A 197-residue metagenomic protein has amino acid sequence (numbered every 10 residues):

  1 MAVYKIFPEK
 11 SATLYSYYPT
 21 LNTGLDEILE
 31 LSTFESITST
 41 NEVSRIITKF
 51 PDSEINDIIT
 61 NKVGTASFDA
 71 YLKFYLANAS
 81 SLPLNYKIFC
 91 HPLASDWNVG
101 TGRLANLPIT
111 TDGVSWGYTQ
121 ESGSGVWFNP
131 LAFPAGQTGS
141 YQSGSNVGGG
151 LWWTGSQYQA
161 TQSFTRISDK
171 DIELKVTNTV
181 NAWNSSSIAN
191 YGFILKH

Functional and structural regions predicted by a protein language model:
M1-H197: Secreted, disulfide-rich extracellular signaling modules
